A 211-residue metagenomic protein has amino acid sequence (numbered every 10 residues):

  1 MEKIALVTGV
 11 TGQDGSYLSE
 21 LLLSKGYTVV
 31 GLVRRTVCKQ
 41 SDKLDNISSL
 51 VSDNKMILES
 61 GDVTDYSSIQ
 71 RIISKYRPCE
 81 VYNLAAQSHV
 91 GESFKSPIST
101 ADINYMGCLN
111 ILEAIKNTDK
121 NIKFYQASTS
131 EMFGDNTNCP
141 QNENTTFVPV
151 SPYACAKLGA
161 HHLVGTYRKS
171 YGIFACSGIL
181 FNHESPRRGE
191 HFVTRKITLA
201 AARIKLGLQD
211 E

Functional and structural regions predicted by a protein language model:
M1-S185, K205: N-terminal Rossmann-like NAD(P)+-binding domain of SDR-like oxidoreductases, especially those catalyzing
L158, H183-L199, K205-E211: Glycine/proline-rich active-site loop of Rossmann-fold NAD(P)-dependent oxidoreductases
